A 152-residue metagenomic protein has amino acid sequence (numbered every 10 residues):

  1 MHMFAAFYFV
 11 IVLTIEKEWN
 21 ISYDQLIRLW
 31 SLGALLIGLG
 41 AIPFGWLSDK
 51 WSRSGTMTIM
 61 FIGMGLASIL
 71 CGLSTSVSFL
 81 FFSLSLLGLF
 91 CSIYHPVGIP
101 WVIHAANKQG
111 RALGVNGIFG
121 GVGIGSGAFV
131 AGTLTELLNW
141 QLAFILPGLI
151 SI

Functional and structural regions predicted by a protein language model:
M1-H2, A34, S68, S76-G88 (+1 more regions): Helical-face signature of the major facilitator-like transporter fold
M1-Y23: Extracytoplasmic
H2, A6, G72, G88-P96 (+1 more regions): Small-residue-rich segments within alpha-helical transmembrane domains of MFS-like 12-TM solute carriers
A6, A34-I42, I124-G125: Residue-level signature of mid-helix packing/kink "hotspots" within the transmembrane helices of 12-pass Major
T14, G45-W46, T133: Membrane-interface helix termini in secondary transporters
L39-V77: Conserved MFS/SLC helix-loop-helix module at the cytosolic interface between two early adjacent transmembrane helices
S83-G121: Cytoplasmic helix-loop-helix junction between adjacent transmembrane helices in 12-TM secondary transporters
N116-I152: Helix-loop-helix hairpin linking two adjacent transmembrane segments in secondary transporters
